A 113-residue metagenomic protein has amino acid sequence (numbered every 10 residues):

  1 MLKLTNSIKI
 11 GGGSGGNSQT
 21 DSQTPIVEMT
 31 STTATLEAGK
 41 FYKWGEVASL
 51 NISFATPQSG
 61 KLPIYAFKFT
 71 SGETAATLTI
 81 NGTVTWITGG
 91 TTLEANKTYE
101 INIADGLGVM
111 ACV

Functional and structural regions predicted by a protein language model:
L2, K40, I101: A broad, low-specificity signal marking well-ordered, structured residues that form hydrophobic/aromatic
L2-L36, G106-V113: Glycine-rich, low-complexity segments
S7-P25, G39-F41, E46-F54, T74-T83: Surface-exposed, low-helix, low-complexity loop/repeat segments of extracellular attachment proteins
M29-T32, G39, E94-Y99: Solvent-exposed, conformationally flexible loop/turn segments
G45-V113: Acidic, glycine/polar-enriched metal-coordinating patches/loops that mediate binding to polyanionic ligands
